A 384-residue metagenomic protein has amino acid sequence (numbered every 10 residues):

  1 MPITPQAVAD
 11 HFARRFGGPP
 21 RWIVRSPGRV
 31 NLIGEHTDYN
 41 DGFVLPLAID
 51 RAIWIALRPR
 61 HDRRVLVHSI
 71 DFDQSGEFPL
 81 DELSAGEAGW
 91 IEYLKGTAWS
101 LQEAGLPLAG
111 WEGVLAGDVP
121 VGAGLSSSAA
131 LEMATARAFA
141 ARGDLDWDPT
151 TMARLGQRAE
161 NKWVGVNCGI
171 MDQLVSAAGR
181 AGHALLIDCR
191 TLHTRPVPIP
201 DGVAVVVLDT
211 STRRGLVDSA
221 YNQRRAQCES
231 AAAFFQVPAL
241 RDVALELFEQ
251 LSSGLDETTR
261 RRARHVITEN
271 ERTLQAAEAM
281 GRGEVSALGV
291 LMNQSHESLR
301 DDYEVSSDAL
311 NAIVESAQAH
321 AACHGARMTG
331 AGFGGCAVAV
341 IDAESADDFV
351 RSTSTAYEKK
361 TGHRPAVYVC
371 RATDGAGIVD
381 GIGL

Functional and structural regions predicted by a protein language model:
M1-R29, W54-E87, L186-G325, V340-L384: C-terminal nucleotide
M1-V24, R29-G34, N40-F43, E77-E82 (+4 more regions): Gly/Ser-rich oxyanion-binding loop with an adjacent helix/lid that shapes the negatively charged ligand pocket
G34-H36, A48-I49: N-terminal cofactor/phosphate-binding cores enriched in small/glycine residues, especially glycine-rich loops such as
D41-A48, R224-R225: Short Gly/aromatic-enriched secondary-structure transition segments
P46-A48, A56-P59, G105: Short, charge-rich binding segments
G113-L115, L208, A337: A structural signal for short, well-ordered beta-strand segments
G334-V340: Short beta-strand->loop micro-motif that forms the acidic, two-metal-ion catalytic signature in nucleotide-processing
